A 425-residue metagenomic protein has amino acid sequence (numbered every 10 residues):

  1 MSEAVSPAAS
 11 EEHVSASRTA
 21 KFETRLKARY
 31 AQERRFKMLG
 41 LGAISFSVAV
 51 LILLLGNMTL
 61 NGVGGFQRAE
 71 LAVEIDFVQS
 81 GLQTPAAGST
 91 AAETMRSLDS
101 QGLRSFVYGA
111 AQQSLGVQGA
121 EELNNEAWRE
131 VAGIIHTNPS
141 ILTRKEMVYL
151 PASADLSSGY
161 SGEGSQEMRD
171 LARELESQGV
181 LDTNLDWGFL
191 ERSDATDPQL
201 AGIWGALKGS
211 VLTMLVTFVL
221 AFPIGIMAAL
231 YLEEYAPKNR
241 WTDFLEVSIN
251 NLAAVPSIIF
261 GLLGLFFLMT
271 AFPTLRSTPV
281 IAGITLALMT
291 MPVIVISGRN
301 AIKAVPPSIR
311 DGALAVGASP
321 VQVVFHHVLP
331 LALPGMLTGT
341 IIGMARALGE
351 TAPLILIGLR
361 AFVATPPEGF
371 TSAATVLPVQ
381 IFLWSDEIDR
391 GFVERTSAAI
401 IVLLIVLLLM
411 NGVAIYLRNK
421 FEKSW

Functional and structural regions predicted by a protein language model:
M1-L39, S45, G56-L200: Membrane-topology segments of multi-pass transport proteins
E191-D197, I249-L286: Generic hydrophobic transmembrane alpha-helix motif, especially the helices
L200-T217, M269-V293: Loop-to-helix entry region at the N-terminal start of transmembrane alpha-helices in multi-pass membrane transporters
T217-I249, L262, I415-K420: Transmembrane-helix boundary motif in ABC transporter permease subunits
S297, P306, P320-G358: Transmembrane alpha-helices
R299, K303, T338-I341, L383-W425: C-terminal transmembrane helix and the adjacent membrane-cytosol boundary/short C-terminal tail of inner/organellar
A345-R390: Glycine-rich helix-loop "coupling/hinge" segments at transmembrane-helix boundaries in multipass transporters
